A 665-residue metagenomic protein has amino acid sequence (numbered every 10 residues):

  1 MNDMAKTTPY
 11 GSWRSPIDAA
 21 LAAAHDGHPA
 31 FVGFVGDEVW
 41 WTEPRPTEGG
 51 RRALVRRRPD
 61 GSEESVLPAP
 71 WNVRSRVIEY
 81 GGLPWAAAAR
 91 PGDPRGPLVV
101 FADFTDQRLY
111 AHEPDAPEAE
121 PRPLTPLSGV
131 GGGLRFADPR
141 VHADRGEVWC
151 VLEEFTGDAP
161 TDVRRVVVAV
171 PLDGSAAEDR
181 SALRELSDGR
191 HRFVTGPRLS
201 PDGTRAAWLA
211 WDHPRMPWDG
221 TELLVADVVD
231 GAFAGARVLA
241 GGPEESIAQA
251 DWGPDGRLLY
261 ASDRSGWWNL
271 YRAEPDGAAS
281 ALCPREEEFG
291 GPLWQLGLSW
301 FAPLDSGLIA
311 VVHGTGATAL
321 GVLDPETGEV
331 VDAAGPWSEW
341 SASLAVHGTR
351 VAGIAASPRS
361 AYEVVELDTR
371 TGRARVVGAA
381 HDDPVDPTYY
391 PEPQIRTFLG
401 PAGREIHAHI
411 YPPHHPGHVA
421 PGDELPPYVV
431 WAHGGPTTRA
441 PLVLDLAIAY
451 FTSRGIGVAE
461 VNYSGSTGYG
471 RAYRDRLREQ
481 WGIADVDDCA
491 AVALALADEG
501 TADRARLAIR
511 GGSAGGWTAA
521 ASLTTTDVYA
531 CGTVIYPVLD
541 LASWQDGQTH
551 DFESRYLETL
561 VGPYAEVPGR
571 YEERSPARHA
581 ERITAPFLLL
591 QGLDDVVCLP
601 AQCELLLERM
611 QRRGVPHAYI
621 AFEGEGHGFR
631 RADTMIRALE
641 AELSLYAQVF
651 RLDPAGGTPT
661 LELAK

Functional and structural regions predicted by a protein language model:
N2-G27, R58-Y80, H112-R135, V168-T195 (+5 more regions): Multi-bladed beta-propeller domains
H25-E38, N72-V99, G129-V148, D188-A206 (+8 more regions): Conserved beta-propeller blade repeats
D26-G33, W40-E43, R51-A53, E64-S65 (+10 more regions): Non-catalytic accessory segments flanking enzyme active sites
V35, G50, P59, R95 (+12 more regions): Short loop/turn segments that connect beta-strands within the blades of beta-propeller domains, predominantly WD40
E43-A53, V73-E79, F101-L109, L127-R135 (+10 more regions): A flexible loop/linker signature enriched in serine peptidases of the S9 family
L98-P114, E120-L124, D138-V141, V148: Hydrophobic or amphipathic alpha-helical targeting/insertion segments
P214, A380-A505, G512, D546 (+1 more regions): Cap/lid segment of the alpha/beta-hydrolase catalytic domain
Y463-K665: Active-site-proximal cap/loop segments of hydrolase catalytic domains
